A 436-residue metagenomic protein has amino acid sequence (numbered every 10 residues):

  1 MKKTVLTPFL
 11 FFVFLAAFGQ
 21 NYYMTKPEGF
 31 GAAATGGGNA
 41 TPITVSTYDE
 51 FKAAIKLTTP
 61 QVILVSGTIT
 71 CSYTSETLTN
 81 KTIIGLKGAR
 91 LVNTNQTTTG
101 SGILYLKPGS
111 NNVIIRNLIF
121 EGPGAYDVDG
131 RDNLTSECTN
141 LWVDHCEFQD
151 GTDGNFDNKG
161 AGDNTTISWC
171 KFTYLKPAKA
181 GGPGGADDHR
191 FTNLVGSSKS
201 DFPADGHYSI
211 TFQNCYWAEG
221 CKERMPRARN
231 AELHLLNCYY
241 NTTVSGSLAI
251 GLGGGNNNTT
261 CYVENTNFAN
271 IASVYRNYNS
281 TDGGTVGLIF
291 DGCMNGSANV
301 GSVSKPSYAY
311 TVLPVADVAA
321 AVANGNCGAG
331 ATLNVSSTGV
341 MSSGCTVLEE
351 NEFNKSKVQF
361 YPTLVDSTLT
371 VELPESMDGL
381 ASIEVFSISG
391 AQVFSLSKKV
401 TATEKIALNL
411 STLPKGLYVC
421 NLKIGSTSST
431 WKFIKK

Functional and structural regions predicted by a protein language model:
M1-V62, M294-V347: Extracellular "leader-to-stem" segments immediately downstream of a signal peptide or signal-anchor in secreted/lumenal
K52-P60, G67-I84, L91-R116, G122-T139: Extracellular beta-strand-rich solenoid/capping regions of secreted or surface-exposed proteins that bind or remodel
N80-A89, S110-G122, C138-D150, G162-R224 (+4 more regions): Right-handed parallel beta-helix
I103-Y105, R131-T135, N155, A178 (+4 more regions): Structural detector of coil-to-beta-strand junctions
R227-T346: Extracellular beta-rich repeat passengers
E352-K436: C-terminal outer-membrane/trafficking sorting elements
